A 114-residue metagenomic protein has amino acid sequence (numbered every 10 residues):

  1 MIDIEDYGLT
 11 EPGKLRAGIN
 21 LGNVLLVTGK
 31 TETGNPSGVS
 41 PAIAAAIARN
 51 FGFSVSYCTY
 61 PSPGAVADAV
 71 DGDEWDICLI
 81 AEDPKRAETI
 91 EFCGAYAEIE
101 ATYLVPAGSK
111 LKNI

Functional and structural regions predicted by a protein language model:
M1-A81, R86: Extracytoplasmic small-molecule ligand-binding "clamshell" domains of the periplasmic binding protein/Venus flytrap
I2-I4, T89-E91, G108, K112: A generic local structural motif
R16, T102-L104: Residues embedded in well-ordered beta-strands
K85-I99: Ligand-binding "clamshell"
Y96, V105-I114: Flexible hinge/capping segments at coil-to-helix
